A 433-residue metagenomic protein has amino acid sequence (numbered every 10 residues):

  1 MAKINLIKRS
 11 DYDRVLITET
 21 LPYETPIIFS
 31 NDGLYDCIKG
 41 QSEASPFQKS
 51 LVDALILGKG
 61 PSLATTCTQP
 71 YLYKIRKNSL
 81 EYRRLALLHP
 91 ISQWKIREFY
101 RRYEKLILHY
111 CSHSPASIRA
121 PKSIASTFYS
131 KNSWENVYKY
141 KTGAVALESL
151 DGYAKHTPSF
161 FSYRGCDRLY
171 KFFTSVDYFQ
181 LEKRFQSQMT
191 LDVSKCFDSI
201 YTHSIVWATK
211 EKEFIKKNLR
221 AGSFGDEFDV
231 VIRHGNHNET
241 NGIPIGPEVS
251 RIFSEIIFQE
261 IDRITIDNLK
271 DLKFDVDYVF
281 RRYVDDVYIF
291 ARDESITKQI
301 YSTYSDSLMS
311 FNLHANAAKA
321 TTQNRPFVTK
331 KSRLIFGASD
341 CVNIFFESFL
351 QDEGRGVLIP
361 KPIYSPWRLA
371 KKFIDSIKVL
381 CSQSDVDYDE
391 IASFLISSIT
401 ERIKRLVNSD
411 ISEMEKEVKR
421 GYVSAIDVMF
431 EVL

Functional and structural regions predicted by a protein language model:
M1-I245: Conserved two-metal-ion catalytic palm core of "right-hand" nucleic acid polymerases, unifying RNA-dependent RNA
L34, I38, F47-L55, I96 (+9 more regions): Generic structural signal of hydrophobic/aromatic residues within well-ordered alpha-helices of folded domains
R84, D275-V279, H314: Short, surface-exposed helix-loop/turn micro-motifs enriched in polar/charged residues
K95-R102, S204, I256-I264, T303 (+1 more regions): Amphipathic alpha-helical segments that form well-ordered structural scaffolds and often line/cohere around active
K105, K270-F274, L313: Short aromatic/hydrophobic-glycine micro-motifs
S117-I124, K212-N218, G222, K270 (+6 more regions): Short, surface-exposed, charged/polar-biased interaction segments
Q180-V284, I289-K298, F349-L433: Conserved polymerase palm-domain catalytic core
E294-K372: Polymerase palm active-site segment centered on the conserved acidic dipeptide of motif C
